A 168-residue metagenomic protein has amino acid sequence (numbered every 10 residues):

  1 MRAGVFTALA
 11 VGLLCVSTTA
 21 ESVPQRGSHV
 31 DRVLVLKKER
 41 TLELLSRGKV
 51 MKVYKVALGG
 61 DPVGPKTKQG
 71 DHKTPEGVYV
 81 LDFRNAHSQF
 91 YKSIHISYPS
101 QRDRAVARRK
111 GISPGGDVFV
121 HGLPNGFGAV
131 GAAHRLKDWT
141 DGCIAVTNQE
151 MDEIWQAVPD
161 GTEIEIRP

Functional and structural regions predicted by a protein language model:
M1-F6: Bacterial N-terminal signal peptides that target proteins for export
T7-C15: Bacterial N-terminal signal peptides
S22-D31, K38, L58-F83, R102-V106 (+1 more regions): N-terminal post-signal-peptidase region of extra-cytosolic proteins
Q25-S28, F83-P168: Exported/periplasmic cell-wall-interacting domains
S28-K52: N-terminal targeting signals for Sec/Tat export/insertion, comprising classic cleavable signal peptides
R32, V53-K55, V78, D117 (+1 more regions): Well-ordered beta-strand positions in beta-sheet-rich domains
K38, L45-R47, V56, R84 (+1 more regions): Surface loops and adjacent helix of pleckstrin homology
K49-D61: Short Gly/aromatic-enriched secondary-structure transition segments
